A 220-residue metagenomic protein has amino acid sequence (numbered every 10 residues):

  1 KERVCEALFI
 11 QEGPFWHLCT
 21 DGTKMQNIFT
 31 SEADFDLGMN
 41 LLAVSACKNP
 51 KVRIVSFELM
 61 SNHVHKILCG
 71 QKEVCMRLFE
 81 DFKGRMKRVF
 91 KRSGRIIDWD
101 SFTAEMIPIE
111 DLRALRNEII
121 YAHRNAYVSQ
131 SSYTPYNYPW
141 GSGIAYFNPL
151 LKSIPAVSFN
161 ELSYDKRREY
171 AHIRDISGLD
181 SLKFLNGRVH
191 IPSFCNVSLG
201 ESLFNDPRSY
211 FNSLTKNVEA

Functional and structural regions predicted by a protein language model:
K1-S56, M60, Q71-A220: Short Pro-Cys-Gly-centered "Cys-loop" motif that presents a nucleophilic cysteine in a tight turn
I67-C69: Short hydrophobic/aromatic beta-strand micro-patches that form the beta-sheet surface supporting nucleotide- or nucleic
